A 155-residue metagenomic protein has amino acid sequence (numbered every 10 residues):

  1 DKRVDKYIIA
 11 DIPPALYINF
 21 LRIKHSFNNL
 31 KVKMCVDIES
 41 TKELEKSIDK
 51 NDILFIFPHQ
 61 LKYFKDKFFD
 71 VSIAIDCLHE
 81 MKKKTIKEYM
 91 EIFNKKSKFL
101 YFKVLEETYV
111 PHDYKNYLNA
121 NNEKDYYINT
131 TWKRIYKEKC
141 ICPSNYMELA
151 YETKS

Functional and structural regions predicted by a protein language model:
D1-R3: Conserved SAM-binding loop of SAM-dependent methyltransferases across substrates and taxa, primarily the Class I
K6-I12: Conserved SAM-binding motif I beta-strand of class I
I9, K96-Y109: Conserved beta-strand signature within the Rossmann-like core of class I S-adenosyl-L-methionine
R22-K65: S-adenosyl-L-methionine
K50, P58-L61, Y114-K115, N119-S155: Rossmann-like AdoMet/SAM-dependent catalytic core
F68-F69, S97: Local beta-strand N-terminus motif with an aromatic residue
S72-I73: Hydrophobic beta-strand segment of the Class I
E80-F93: A short, conserved alpha-helix within the catalytic core of class I
